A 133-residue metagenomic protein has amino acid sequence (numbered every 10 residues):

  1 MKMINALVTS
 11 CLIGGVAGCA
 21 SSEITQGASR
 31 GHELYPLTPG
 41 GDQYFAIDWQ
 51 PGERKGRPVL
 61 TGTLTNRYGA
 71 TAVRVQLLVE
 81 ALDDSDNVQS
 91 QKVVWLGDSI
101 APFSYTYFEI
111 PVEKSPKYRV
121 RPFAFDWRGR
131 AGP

Functional and structural regions predicted by a protein language model:
M1-V8: Bacterial N-terminal signal peptides that target proteins for export
G15-G18: C-terminal motif of bacterial Sec signal peptides marking the signal peptidase cleavage site
S21-R57: Transition segment at domain starts
Q26, K114-P133: Terminal connector regions
L64-Y68: Asparagine-centered strand-capping/turn motif at beta-strand->loop junctions
A70-R74, Q89: Short acidic/proline- and small/hydrophobic-mixed sequence motifs that coincide with surface turns and coil-to-beta
Q76-E80: Beta-strand signatures of extracellular beta-sandwich domains
S90-R119: Short, solvent-exposed, Trp/other aromatic-anchored flexible loops in extracytoplasmic proteins
